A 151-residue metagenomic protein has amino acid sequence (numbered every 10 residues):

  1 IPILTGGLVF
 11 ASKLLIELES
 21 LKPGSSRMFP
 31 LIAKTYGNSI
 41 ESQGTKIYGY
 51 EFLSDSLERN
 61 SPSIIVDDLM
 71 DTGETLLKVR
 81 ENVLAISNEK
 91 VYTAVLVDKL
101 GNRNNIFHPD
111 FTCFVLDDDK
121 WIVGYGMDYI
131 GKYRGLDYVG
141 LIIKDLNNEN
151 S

Functional and structural regions predicted by a protein language model:
I1-S151: PRPP-associated nucleotide enzymes
